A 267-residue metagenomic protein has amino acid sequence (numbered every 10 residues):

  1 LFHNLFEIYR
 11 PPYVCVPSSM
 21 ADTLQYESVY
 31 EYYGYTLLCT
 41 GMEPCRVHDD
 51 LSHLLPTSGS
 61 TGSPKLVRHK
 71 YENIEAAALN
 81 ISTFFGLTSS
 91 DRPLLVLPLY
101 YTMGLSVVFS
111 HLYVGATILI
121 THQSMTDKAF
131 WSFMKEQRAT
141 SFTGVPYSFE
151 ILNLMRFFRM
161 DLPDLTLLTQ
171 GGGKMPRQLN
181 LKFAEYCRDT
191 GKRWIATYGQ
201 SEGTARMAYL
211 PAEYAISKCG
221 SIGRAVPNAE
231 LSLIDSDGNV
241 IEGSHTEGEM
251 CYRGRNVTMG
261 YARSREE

Functional and structural regions predicted by a protein language model:
L1-H3, L87, L97-Y101, S124 (+1 more regions): Conserved AMP-binding
L1-V47: Structural core segment of the AMP-binding/adenylate-forming
C39-P56, S63, G86-R92: Conserved pre-ATP/AMP-binding loop-to-beta segment of ANL
L51-L79: Conserved AMP-binding A3 loop
T57-S60, P93, L99, M134 (+4 more regions): Conserved S/T- and glycine-rich ATP-binding loop of Class I adenylate-forming
E75-R92, T102-S141, V226: Conserved AMP-binding/adenylation subdomain of ANL enzymes
A139-G144, N153-S217, E230: Gly/Ser/Thr-rich phosphate-binding loop
R224-N228, N239-E267: Conserved ATP/PPi-binding loop(s) of AMP-dependent carboxylate-activating enzymes
